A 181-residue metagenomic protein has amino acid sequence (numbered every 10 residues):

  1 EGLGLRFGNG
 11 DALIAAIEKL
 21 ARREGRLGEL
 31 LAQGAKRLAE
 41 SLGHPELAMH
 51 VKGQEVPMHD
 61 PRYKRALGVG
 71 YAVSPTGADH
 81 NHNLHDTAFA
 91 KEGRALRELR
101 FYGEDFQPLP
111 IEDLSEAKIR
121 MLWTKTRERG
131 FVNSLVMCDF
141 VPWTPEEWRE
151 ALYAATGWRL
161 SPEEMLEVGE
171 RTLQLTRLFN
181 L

Functional and structural regions predicted by a protein language model:
E1-L181: Extended C-terminal regions of large enzymes
